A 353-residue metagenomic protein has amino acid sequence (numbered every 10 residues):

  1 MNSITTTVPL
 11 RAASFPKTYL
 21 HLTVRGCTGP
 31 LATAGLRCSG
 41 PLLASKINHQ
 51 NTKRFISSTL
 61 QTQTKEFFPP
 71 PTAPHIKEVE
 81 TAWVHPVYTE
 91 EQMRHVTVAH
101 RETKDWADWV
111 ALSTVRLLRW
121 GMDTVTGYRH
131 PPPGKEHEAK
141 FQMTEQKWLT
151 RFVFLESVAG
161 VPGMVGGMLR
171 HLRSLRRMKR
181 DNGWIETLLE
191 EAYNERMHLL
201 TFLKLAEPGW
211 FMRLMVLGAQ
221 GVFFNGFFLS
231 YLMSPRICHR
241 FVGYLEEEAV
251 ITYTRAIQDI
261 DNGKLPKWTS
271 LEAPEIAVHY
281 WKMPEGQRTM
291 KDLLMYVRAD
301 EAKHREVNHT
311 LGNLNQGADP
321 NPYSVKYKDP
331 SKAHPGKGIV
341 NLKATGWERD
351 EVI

Functional and structural regions predicted by a protein language model:
N2-G29, C38-I353: Non-heme di-metal
